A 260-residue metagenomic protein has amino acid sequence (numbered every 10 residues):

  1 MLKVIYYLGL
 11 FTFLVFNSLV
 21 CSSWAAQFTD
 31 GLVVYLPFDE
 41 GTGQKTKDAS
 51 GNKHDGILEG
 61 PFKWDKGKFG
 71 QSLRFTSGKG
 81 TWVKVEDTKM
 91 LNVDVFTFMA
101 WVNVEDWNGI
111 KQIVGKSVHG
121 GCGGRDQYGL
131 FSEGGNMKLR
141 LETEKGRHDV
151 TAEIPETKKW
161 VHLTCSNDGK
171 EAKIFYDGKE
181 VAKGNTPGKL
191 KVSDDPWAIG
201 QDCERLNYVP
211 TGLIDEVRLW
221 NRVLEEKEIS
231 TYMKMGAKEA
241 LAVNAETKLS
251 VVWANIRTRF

Functional and structural regions predicted by a protein language model:
M1-W24, K84-E86, P155-K159, C165 (+4 more regions): Long, non-globular targeting/processing and low-complexity regions
L2-I5, F11, L19-G78, A182 (+1 more regions): Extracytoplasmic low-complexity segments
T29-V33, P37, T42-T46, G78-K138 (+7 more regions): Extracellular glycan-recognition modules
K63, G188-K189: Tandem-repeat/low-complexity and Cys-motif detector
W101, E153-T164, S193-D194: Trp-centered recognition loops
